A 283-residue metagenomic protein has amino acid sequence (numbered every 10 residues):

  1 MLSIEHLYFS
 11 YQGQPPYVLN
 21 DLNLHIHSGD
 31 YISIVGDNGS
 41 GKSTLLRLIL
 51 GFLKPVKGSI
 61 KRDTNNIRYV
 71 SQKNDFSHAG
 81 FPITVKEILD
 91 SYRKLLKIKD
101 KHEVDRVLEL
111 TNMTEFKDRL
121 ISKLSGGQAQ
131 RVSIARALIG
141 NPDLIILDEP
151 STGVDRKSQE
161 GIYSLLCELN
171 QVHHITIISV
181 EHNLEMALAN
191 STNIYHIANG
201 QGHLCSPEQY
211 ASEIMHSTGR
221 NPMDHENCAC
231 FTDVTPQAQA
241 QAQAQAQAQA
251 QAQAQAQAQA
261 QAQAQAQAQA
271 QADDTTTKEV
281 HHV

Functional and structural regions predicted by a protein language model:
M1-I4, Y8-D21: A short, flexible loop at the N-terminus of ABC-type nucleotide-binding domains that lies
K101-F116: Conserved ABC ATPase "signature" region
L120-L124: Conserved ABC ATPase signature
I145-D148: Catalytic Walker B motif of ABC-type/P-loop ATPase nucleotide-binding domains
R156-S158: Helix N-cap at the start of a conserved alpha-helix in ABC-type nucleotide-binding domains
E181-H182: H-loop/switch region of ABC-family ATPase nucleotide-binding domains
G200-C228: Conserved beta-strand-loop-alpha-helix hinge in the C-terminal portion of ABC ATPase nucleotide-binding domains
